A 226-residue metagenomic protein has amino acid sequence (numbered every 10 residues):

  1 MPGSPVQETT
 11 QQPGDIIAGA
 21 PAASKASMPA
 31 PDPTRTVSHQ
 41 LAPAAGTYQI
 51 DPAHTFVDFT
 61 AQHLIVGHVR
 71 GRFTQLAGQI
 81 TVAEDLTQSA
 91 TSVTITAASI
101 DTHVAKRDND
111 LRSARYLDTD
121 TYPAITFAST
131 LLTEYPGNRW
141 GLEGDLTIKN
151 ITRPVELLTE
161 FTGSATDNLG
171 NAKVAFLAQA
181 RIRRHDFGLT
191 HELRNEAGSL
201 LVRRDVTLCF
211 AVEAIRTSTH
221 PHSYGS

Functional and structural regions predicted by a protein language model:
P2-S226: Low-complexity, acidic/polar, glycine-enriched regions of mature
